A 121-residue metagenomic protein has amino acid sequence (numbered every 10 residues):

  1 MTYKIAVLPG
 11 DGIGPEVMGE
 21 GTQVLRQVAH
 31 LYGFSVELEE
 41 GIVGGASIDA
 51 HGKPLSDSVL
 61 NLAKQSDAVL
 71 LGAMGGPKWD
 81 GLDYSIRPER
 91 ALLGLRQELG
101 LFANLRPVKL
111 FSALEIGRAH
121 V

Functional and structural regions predicted by a protein language model:
M1-G12, H30, S35-E37, I42-H120: Anion-binding alpha/beta catalytic cores of soluble intermediary-metabolism enzymes, centered on
I13-M18: Short N-terminal binding/cap micro-motifs at the start of the first secondary-structure element
G19-T22, G75: Short, function-defining helix-loop hinge/capping sites that tune catalysis or transport
T22-Y32: Short catalytic helix/loop segments, enriched in acidic residues and glycine and frequently bearing histidine
